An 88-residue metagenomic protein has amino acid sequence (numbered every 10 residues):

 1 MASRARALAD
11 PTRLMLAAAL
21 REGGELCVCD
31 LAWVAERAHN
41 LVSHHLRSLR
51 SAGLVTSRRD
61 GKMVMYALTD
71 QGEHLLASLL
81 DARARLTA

Functional and structural regions predicted by a protein language model:
M1, R21-E22, A67-A88: Amphipathic alpha-helical dimerization/coiled-coil segments that flank or bridge DNA-binding/regulatory modules
R6-T12, T69-Q71: Short helix-coil-helix linker/hinge
P11, G23-C27: Short capping segments at the starts of secondary-structure elements
L16, D30-A32: A short acidic, leucine-rich amphipathic alpha-helix
A17-R21, L49: Hydrophobic residues on short alpha-helical segments
A19, V34, R58: Residues within the alpha-helical elements of helix-turn-helix
D30, R50-D60, A67: Beta-hairpin "wing" of winged helix-turn-helix
A38-L41: Helix-turn-helix DNA-binding motif, specifically the short coil turn and the N-cap/start of the second
